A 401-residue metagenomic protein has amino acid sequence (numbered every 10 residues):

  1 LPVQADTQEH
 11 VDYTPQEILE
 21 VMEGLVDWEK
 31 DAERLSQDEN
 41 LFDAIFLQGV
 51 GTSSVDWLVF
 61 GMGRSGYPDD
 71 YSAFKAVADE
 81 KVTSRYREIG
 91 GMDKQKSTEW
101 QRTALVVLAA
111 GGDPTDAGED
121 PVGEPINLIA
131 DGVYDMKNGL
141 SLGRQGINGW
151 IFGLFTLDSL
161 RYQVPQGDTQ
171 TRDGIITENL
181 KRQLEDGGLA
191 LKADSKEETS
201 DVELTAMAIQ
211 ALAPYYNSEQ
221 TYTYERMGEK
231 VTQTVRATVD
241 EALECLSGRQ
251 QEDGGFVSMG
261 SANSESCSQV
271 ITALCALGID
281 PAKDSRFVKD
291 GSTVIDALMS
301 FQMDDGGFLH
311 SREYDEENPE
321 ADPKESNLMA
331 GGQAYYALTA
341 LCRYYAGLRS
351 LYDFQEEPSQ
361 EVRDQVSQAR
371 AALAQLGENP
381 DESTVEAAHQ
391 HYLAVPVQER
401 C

Functional and structural regions predicted by a protein language model:
L1-V3: Sec-dependent N-terminal signal peptides of Gram-positive bacterial secreted proteins and lipoproteins
A5-K30, D315-E361: Terminal, non-catalytic domain-edge segments
D6-G66: An edge-strand/N-cap motif at the start of beta-rich repeat modules
E29, A78, V82, N179-L180 (+3 more regions): Buried hydrophobic core positions in alpha-solenoid tandem helical repeats
A32-T52, K75-D93, V133-S141: Internal amphipathic alpha-helical repeat/solenoid segments
D43-D69, M92-D116, G139-R172, L184-E241 (+3 more regions): An alpha-helical repeat/solenoid feature that recognizes helix-turn-helix modules
Y71-T83, A117-Y134, T169-D173, V288: Alpha-helical repeat scaffolds
Q355-C401: Beta-rich interaction/scaffold domains
